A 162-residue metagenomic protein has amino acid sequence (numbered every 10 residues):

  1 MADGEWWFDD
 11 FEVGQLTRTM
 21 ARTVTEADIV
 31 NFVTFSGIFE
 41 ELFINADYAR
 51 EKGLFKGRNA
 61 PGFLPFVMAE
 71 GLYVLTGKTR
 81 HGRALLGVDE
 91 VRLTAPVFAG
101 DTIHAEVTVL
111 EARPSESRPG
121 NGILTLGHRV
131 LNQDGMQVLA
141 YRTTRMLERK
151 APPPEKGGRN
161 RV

Functional and structural regions predicted by a protein language model:
M1-G87, L139, K150-V162: Hot-dog-fold acyl-thioester-processing enzymes
A2-E12, L93-T102, E106-V162: HotDog/MaoC-like acyl-thioester-processing domains
D89-V91: Structured, amphipathic secondary-structure segments that form assembly/contact surfaces in multi-subunit
